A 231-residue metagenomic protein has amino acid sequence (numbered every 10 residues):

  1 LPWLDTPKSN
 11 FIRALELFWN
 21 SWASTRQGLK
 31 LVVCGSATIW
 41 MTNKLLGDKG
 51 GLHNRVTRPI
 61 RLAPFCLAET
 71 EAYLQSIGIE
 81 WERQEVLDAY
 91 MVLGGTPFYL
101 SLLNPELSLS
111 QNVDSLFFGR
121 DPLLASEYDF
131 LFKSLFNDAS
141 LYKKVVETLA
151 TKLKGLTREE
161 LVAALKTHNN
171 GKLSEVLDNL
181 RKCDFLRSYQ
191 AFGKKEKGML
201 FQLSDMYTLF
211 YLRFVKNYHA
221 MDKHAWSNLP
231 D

Functional and structural regions predicted by a protein language model:
L1-P230: Phosphate-binding site recognition
